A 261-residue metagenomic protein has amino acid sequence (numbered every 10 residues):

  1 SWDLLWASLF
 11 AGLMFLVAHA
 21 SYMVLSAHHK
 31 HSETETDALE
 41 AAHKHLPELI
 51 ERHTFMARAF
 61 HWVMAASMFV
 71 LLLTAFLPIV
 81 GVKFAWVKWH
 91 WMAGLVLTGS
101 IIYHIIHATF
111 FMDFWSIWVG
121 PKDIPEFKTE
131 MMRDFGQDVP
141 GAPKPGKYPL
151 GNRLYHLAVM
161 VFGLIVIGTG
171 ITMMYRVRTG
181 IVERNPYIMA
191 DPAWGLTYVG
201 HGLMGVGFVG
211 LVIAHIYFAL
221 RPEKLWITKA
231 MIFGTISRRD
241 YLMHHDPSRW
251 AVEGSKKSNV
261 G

Functional and structural regions predicted by a protein language model:
S1-G261: Membrane-embedded alpha-helical bundles that constitute the cytochrome b-like, heme-associated redox core of multi-pass
